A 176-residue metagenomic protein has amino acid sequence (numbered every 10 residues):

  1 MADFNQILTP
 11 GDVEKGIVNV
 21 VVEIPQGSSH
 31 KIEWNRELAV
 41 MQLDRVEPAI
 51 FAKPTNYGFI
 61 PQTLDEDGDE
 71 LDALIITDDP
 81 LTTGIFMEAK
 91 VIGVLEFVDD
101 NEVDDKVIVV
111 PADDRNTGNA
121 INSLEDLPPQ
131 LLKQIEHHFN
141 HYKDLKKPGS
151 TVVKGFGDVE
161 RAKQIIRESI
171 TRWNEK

Functional and structural regions predicted by a protein language model:
M1-K176: Hydrophobic N-terminal alpha-helices or hydrophobic patches in metabolic proteins across all domains of life
